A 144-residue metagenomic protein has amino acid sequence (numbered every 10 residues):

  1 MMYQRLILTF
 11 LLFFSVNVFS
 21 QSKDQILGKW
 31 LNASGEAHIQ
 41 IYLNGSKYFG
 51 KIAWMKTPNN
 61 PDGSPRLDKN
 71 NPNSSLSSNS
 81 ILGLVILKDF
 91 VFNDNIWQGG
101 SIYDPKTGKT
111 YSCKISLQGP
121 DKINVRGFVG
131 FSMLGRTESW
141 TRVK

Functional and structural regions predicted by a protein language model:
M1-I7: Bacterial N-terminal signal peptides that target proteins for export
S15-N17: N-terminal signal peptide c-region/cleavage motif recognized by signal peptidases
F19-K29: N-terminal helix-cap/turn-to-beta initiation motif at the start of protein domains
L27, G35, Y42-Y103, T110-Y111: Central antiparallel beta-sheet cores of small beta-barrel/beta-sandwich binding domains
N32-S34, I102-K106, G127-F131: Short acidic, glycine-rich loop/turn motifs
L43, F92, L117-Q118, R142: Generic beta-strand structural signal
D104-P120, V125-R126: Acidic, glycine-rich flexible loop segments
P120-K122, G130-K144: Edge beta-strand at a domain terminus
